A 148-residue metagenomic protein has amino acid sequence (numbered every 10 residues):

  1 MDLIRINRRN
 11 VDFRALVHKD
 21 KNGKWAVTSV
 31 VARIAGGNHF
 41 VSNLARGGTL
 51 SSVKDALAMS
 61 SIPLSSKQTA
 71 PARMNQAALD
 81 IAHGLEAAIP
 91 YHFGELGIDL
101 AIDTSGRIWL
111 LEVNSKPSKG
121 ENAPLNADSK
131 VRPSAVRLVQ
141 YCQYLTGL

Functional and structural regions predicted by a protein language model:
M1-L50: Phosphate-binding site of ATP-dependent enzymes
R8-N10, H92-E95: Short solvent-exposed loop/turn micro-motifs enriched in small/polar/acidic residues
V27, A32-R33, K54, L110 (+1 more regions): Generic preference for hydrophobic/aromatic residues in regular secondary structure cores
S51-L57: Amphipathic, oligomerization/interface secondary-structure segments
A58-F93, I102-L148: C-terminal active-site "lid" helix and adjoining low-complexity regulatory extension at the edge of ATP-using catalytic
I98-L100: Hydrophobic residue at the +6 position relative to the catalytic HRD Asp in the kinase catalytic loop
